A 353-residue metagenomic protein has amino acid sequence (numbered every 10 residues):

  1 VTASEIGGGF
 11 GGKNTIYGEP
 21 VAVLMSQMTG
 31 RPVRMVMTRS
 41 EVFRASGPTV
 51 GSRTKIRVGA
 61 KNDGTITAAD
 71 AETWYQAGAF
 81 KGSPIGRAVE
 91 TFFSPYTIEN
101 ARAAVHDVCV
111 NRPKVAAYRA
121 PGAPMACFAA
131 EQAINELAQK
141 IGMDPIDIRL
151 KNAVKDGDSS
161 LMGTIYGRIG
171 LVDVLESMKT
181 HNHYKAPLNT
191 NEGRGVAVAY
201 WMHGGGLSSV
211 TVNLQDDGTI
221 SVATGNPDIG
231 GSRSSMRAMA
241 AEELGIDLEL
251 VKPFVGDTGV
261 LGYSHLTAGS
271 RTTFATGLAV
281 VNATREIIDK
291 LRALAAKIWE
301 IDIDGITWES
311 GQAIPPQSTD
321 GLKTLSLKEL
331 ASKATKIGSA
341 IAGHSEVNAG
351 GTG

Functional and structural regions predicted by a protein language model:
V1-G353: Structural alpha/beta core scaffold segments of enzyme domains
